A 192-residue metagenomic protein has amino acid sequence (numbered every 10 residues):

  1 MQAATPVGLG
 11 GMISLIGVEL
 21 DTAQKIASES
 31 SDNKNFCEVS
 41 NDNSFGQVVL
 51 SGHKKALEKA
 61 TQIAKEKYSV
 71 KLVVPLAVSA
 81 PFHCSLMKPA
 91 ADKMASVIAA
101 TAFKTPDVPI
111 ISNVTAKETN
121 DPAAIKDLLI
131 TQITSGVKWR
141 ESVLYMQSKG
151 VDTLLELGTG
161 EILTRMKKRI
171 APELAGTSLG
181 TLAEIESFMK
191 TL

Functional and structural regions predicted by a protein language model:
M1-S135: Alpha/beta catalytic cores of group-transfer enzymes, especially the acyltransferase/condensing modules of polyketide
A99-L192: Acyltransferase/transacylase module recognition
